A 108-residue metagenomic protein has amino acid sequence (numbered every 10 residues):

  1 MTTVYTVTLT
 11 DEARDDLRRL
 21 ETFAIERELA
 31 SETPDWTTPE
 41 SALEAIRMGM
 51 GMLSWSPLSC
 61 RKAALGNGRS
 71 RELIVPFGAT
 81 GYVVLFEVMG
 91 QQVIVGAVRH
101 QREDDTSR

Functional and structural regions predicted by a protein language model:
M1-R71, F77, M89, T106-R108: Basic, Lys/Arg-enriched alpha-helical interface segments
F77-R108: A beta-strand edge to alpha-helix "cap/lid" segment located at domain peripheries
